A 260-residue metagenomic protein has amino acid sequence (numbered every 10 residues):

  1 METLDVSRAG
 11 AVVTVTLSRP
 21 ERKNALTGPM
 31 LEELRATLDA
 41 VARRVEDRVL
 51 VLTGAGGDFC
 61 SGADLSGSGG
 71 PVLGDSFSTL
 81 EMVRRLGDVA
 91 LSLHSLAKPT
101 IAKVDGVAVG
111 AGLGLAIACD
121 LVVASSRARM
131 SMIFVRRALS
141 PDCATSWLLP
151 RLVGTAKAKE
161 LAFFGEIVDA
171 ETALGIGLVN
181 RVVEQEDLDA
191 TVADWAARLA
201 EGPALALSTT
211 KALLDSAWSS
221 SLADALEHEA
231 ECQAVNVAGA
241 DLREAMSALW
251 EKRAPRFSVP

Functional and structural regions predicted by a protein language model:
M1-A55, L91: Conserved CoA-thioester-binding segment of acyl-CoA-metabolizing enzymes
M1-T14, S18, R22, E166-A200 (+2 more regions): Amphipathic alpha-helical segments at domain termini/boundaries
V15, R19, L34, L52 (+7 more regions): Terminal peptide-recognition signature
A25, L50, S61, L91 (+4 more regions): Short, hydrophobic secondary-structure boundary micro-motifs
M30-E33, M82-R85, L188, E229: Hydrophobic alpha-helical membrane-association signature
G54-S92, A108, R136-A138, S221: Glycine- (often His-adjacent) and acidic-residue-rich active-site loop that binds/positions the CoA thioester
L91-L207, A230-G239, E244: Crotonase-fold acyl-CoA enzyme core
